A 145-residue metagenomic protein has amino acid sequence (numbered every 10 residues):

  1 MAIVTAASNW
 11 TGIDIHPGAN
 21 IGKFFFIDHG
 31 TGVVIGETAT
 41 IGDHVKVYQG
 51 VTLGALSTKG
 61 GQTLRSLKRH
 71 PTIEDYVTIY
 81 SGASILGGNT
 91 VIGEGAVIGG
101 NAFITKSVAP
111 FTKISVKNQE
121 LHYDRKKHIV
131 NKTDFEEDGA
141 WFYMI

Functional and structural regions predicted by a protein language model:
M1-T11, K126-I145: Terminal amphipathic alpha-helical/low-complexity segments used for targeting or macromolecular assembly
A6-S8, A19, L64: Short solvent-exposed loop/turn micro-motifs enriched in small/polar/acidic residues
T11, H16-P17, G22-K23, D28-E37 (+11 more regions): Left-handed beta-helix
G61-H70: Regulatory activation segment
